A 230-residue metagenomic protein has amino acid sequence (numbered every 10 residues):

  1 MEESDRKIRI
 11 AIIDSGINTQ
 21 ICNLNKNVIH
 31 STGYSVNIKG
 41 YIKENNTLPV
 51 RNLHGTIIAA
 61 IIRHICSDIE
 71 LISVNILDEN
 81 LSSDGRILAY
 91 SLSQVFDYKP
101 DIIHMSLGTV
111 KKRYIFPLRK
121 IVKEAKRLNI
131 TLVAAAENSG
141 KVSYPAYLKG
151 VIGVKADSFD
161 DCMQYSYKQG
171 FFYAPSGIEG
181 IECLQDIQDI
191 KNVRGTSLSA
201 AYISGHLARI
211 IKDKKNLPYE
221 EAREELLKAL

Functional and structural regions predicted by a protein language model:
M1-I65, I69, I181, Q185-I187: Active-site core segment of subtilase-fold serine proteases
E2, R6, G16, Q20 (+3 more regions): C-terminal subdomain of the subtilisin-like protease fold in secreted/lumenal serine endopeptidases
R9, E70, N129-T131, I152: Proline-centered loop/turn at the N-terminus of a beta-strand
D14, K141-K212: Extracellular S/T/G-rich loop segment that most often corresponds to the catalytic His/Ser-adjacent loop
K26-S31, K120-V122, G150-V151: Glycine-rich, phosphate-binding/catalytic loops in enzymes
E44-V110, S204, D213: Subtilisin-like peptidase catalytic core
L77-L148, V193, S197-A200: Substrate-binding/access-modulating region of protease and related hydrolase catalytic domains
